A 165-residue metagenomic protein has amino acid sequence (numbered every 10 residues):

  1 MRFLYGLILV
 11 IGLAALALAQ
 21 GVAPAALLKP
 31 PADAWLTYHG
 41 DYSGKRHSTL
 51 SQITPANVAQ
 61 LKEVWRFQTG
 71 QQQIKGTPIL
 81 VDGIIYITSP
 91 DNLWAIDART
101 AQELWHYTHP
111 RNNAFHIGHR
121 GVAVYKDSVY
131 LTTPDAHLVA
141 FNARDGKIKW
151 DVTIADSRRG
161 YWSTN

Functional and structural regions predicted by a protein language model:
M1-R2: N-terminal secretory signal peptides that target proteins for export/translocation
Y5-L16: Bacterial N-terminal signal peptides
G21-T69, Q73, Q102-R111, K147-D156: Aromatic (tryptophan-biased) beta-strands that constitute blades/sheets of beta-rich domains
A32, P90, A143: ATP/adenylate-binding site constellation spanning eukaryotic-like Ser/Thr protein kinases, ABC-transporter
W35-H39, Q71-N92, A114-L138, Y161-N165: Repeat-blade elements of multi-bladed beta-propeller folds
S51, W94-I96, V139: Conserved hydrophobic/aromatic positions in well-ordered beta-strands
D97-T100, N142-D145: Short loop/turn segments that connect beta-strands within beta-propeller blades
